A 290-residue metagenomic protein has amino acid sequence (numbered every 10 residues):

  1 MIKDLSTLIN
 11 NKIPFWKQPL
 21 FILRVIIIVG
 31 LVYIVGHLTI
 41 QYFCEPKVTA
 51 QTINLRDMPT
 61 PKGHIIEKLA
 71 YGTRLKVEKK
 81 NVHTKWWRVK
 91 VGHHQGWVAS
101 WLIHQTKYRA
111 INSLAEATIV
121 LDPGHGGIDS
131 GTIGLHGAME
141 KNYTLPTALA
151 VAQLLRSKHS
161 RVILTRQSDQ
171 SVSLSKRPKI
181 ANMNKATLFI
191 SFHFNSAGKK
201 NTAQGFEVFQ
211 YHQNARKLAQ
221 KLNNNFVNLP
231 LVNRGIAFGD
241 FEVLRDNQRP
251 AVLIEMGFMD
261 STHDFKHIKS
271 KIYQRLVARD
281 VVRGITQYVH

Functional and structural regions predicted by a protein language model:
M1-D57, E67-Y71, K80, H104-S113: SH3-family beta-barrel domains
A50, A70, H83-T84, H93 (+5 more regions): Extracytoplasmic
T60, K80-V82, G92-H94, I103 (+6 more regions): Solvent-exposed coil/turn segments that connect beta secondary-structure elements in extracytoplasmic/periplasmic
I65-W101: SH3/SH3-like beta-barrel superfamily modules
T106-Q220, N228: Catalytic-core regions of hydrolytic enzymes
L154, K221-L229, D280, G284-Y288: Generic non-transmembrane alpha-helical segments
Q170-V172, N233-F238: Short gly/ser/thr-rich secondary-structure transition/capping motifs
S191, F209, G235-H290: Active-site-adjacent mobile loop/cap segments within catalytic or ligand-binding domains
